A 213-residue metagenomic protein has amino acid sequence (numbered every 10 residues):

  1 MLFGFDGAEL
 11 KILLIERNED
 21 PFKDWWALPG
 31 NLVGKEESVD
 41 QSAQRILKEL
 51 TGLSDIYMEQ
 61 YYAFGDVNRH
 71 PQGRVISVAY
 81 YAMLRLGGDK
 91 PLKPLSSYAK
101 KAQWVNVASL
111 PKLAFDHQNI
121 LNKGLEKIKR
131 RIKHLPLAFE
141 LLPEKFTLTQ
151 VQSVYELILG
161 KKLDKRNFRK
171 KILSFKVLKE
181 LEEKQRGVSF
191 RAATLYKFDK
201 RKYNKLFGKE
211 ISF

Functional and structural regions predicted by a protein language model:
M1-W26: N-terminal strand-loop-strand
D40-Q44, K48-P91, V107-S109, K129-A138 (+1 more regions): Active-site segment of metal-dependent pyrophosphate-handling enzymes, primarily the Nudix hydrolase catalytic core
Y81-A82, L92-I128, L141-T149, N167-K176 (+1 more regions): NUDIX/MutT-family hydrolases
S153-K162: Short helix-coil junctions and helix-kink-helix linkers
K161-E183, S189: Positively charged, solvent-exposed patches that mediate nucleic-acid binding
L181-F213: Long, intrinsically disordered, low-complexity Ser/Thr/Pro-rich regulatory/activation regions of nuclear proteins
